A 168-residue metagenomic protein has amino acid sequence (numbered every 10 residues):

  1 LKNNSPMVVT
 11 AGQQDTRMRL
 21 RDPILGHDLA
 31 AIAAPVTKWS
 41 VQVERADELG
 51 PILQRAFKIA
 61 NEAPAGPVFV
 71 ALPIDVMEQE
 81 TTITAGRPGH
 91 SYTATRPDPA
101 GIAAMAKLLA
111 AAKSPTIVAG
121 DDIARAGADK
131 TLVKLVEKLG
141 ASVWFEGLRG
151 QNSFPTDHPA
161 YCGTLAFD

Functional and structural regions predicted by a protein language model:
L1-D168: N-terminal alpha/beta PP-like core and its mobile active-site loop of ThDP/TPP-dependent enzymes
